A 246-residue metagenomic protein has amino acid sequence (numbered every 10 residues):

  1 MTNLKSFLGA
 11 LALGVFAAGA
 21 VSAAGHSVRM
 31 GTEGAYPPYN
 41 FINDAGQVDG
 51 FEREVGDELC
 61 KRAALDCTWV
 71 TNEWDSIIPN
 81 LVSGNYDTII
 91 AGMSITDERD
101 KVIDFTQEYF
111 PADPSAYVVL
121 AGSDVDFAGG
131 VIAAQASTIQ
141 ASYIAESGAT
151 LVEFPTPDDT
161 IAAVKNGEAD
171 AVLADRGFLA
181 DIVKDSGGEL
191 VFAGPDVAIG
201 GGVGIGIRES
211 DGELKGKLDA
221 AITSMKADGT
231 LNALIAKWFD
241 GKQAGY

Functional and structural regions predicted by a protein language model:
G9-G19: Bacterial N-terminal signal peptides
A24-M93: Extracytoplasmic small-molecule ligand-binding "clamshell" domains of the periplasmic binding protein/Venus flytrap
G34, P111-A116, A180, K184-T223 (+1 more regions): Periplasmic-binding protein-like
R53, W69-P79, A136-T138, V152-N166 (+1 more regions): Short helix-initiation/N-cap motifs at beta->coil->alpha
R53-R62, A121-S123, A128-V131, Q135-Q140 (+1 more regions): Extended ligand-binding regions for polar small-molecule ligands
A64-D66, S83-A91, S115, N166-A174 (+2 more regions): Alpha-to-beta junction loops
L65, S94, F105-L151: A conserved helix-loop-strand patch within extracytoplasmic ligand-binding domains of the periplasmic binding
S76, M93-V102, D170-I199: A ligand-binding cleft/hinge motif common to bilobed small-molecule-binding domains
